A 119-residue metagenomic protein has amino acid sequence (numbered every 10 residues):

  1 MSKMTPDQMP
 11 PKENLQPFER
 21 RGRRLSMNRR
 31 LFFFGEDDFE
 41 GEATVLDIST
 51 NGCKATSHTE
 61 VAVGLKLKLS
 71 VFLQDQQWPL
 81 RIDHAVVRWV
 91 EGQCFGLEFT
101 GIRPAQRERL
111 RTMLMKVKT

Functional and structural regions predicted by a protein language model:
M1-I48, T112-T119: N-terminal helix initiation/capping motif
L15, G52-A55, I82-D83: Short structured motifs
M27-E60, K68, E91-G96: Short strand-loop-strand
E42-T44, R81-R88: Short beta-strand-centered aromatic/proline hotspots
L73-Q77: Short, charged beta-turn/beta-strand-edge "cap" motif at the junction between a beta-strand and an adjacent loop
R88-M113: C-terminal structural segments of small proteins and small subunits
